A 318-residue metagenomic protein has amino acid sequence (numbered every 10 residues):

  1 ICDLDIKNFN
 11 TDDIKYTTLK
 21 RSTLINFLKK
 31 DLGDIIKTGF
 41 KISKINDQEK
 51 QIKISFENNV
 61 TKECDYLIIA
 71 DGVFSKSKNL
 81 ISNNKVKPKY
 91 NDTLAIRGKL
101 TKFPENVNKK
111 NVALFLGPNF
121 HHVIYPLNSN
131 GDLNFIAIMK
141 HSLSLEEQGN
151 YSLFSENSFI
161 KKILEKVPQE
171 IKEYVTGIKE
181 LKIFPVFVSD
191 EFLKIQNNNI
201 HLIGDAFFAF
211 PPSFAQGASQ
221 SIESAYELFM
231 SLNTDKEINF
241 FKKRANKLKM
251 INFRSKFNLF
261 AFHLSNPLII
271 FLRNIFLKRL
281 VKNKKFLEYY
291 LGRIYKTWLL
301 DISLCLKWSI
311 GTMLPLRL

Functional and structural regions predicted by a protein language model:
I1-T101, S142-G149, L153-N157, L300-L318: Conserved N-terminal helical subregion
T11-Y16, K20-I25, V60, T101-K182: Conserved FAD/dinucleotide-binding core of flavoprotein oxidoreductases
T38, K50, P118-F120, K182 (+1 more regions): Short beta-strand or tight-loop elements that sit immediately N-terminal to catalytic metal-binding acidic residues
F74-S75, A95-R97, F120-V123, F207-F208: Histidine-centered metal-chelating micro-motifs
S77-K78, F210-P212: Conserved protein kinase catalytic core
E173, L193, F214-S219, Y226-L318: C-terminal helical "tail/cap" subdomain of flavin- and related membrane-associated enzymes
F184-P211: FAD-binding beta-loop-beta segment adjacent to the flavin cofactor pocket
